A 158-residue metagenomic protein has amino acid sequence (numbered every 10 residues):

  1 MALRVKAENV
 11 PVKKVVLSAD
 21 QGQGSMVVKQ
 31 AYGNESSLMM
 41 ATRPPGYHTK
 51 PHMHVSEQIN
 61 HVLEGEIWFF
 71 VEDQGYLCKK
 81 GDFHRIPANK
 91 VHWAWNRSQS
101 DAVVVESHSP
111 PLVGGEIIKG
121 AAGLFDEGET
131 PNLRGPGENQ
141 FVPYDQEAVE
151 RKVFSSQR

Functional and structural regions predicted by a protein language model:
M1-S36, K119-R158: A short, N-terminal "cap"/entry segment at the start of jelly-roll beta-barrel domains of the cupin/DSBH fold
G22, M39-M53: Conserved short histidine dyad/triad with adjacent acidic residue
M39-T42, F69, F83, V105 (+1 more regions): Anionic, Ser/Thr-rich low-complexity intrinsically disordered regions
M40, L63-E64, K79-K80: A cytosolic small-molecule/anion-sensing beta-strand core signal
P45-Y47, V55, Q74, K90-V91 (+1 more regions): A generic "binding-loop/recognition-motif" signal
S56-I67, E72: Glycine- and acidic-residue-biased ligand/ion/polar-headgroup-sensing regions
D73-N89: Short acidic-glycine-tyrosine-enriched beta hairpin
A88-G115: Ligand-binding loop in jelly-roll beta-barrel domains
